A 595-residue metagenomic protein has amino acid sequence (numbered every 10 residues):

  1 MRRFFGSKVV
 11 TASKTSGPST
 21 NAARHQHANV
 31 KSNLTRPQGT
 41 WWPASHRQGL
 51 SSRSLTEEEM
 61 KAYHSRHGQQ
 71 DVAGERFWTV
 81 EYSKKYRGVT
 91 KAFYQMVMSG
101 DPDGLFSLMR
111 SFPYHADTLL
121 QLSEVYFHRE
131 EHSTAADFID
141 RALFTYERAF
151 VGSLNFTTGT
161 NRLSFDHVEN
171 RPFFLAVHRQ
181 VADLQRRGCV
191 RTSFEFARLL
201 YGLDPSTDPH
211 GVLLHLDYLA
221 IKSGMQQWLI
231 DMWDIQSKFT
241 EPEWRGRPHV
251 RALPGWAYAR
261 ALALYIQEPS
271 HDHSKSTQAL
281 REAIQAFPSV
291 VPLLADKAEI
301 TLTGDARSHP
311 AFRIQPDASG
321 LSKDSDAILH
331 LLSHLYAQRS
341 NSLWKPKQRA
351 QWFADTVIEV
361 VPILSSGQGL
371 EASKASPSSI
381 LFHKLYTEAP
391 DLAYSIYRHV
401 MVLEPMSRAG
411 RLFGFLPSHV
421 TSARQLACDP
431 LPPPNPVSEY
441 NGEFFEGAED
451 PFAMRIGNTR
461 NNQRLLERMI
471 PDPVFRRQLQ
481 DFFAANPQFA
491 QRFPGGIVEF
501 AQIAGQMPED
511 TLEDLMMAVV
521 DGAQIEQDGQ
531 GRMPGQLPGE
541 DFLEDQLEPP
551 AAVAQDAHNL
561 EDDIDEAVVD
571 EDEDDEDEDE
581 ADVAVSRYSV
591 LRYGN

Functional and structural regions predicted by a protein language model:
M1-E57, D296-N595: Long C-terminal extensions of eukaryotic subunits of large macromolecular complexes
A22, H27-E147, S153-L163: Internal amphipathic alpha-helical repeat/solenoid segments
M96, Y126, L184, L216-A220 (+1 more regions): Residue at a conserved register position within TPR or TPR-like alpha-solenoid repeats
A116-D117, R148-F156, P205-V212, K238-A257 (+1 more regions): Boundary/linker segments of alpha-helical solenoid repeat arrays
R129, R186-R187, K222-S223, Q267-E268: Structural motif corresponding to the intra-repeat A-B loop/turn of tetratricopeptide repeats
I139-D140, R191-R198, M225-E241, H271-A283: Alpha-helical repeat scaffolds
